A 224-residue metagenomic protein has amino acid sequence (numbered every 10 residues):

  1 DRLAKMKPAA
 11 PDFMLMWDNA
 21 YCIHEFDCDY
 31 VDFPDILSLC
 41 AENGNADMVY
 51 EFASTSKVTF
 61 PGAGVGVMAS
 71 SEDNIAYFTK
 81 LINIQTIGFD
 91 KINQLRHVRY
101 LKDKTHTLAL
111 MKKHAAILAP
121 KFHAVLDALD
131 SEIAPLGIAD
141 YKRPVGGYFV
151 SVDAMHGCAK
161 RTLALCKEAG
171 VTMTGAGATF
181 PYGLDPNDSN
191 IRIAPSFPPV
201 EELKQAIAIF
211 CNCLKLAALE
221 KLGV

Functional and structural regions predicted by a protein language model:
D1-L15, N19-P61: Active-site pre-lysine segment of PLP-dependent enzymes
M16-N19, A53, V67-A69, R143 (+2 more regions): Short beta-strand segments
A41-A119, L219: Conserved core segment of the aminotransferase class I/II
N45, E168, L184-V224: PLP-dependent enzyme catalytic core of the Aspartate aminotransferase-like
S54-S56, I138-A139, G177-Y182: Short, solvent-exposed loop/turn elements at beta->coil junctions and helix N-caps that rim active or binding pockets
K112-L126, I138-D153, K167: Conserved glycine-rich beta-strand-loop-beta hairpin in the small C-terminal domain of fold type I
M155-C158, P198-V200: Helix N-cap motif at beta-to-alpha junctions
